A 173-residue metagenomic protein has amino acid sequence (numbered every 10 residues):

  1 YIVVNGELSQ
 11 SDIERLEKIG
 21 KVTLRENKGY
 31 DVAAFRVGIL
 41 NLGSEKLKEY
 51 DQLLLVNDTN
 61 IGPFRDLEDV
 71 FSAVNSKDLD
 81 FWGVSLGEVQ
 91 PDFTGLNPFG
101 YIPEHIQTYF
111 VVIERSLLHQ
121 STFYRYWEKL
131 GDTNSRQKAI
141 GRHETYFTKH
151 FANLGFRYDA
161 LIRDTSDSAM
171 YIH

Functional and structural regions predicted by a protein language model:
Y1-N5: Short internal beta-strands
E7-Y50: Active-site-proximal specificity loops/subdomain of glycosyltransferases
L16, N75, T148, A152: Anion (oxyanion) recognition and catalysis
E49-T59: Short beta-strand-to-loop acidic/aromatic patch adjacent to the donor-nucleotide binding site
G62-D66: Hydrophobic/aromatic residue at the end of a short beta strand that borders the catalytic acidic motif
D69-V74: A short, amphipathic alpha-helix embedded in the catalytic core of nucleotide-handling enzymes
D80-F93, F99-H173: Catalytic core and acceptor-binding pocket of nucleotide-sugar-dependent glycosyltransferases
